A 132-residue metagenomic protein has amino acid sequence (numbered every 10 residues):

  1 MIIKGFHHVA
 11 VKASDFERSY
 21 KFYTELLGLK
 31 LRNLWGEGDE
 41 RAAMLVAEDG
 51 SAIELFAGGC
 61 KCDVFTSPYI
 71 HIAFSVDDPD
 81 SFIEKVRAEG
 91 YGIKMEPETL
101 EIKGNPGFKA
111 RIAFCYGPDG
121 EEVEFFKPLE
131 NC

Functional and structural regions predicted by a protein language model:
M1-E17, I70-F74, P128-C132: N-terminal beta-strand motif that seeds the catalytic metal site of vicinal oxygen chelate
I2, E89-C132: Vicinal oxygen chelate
A10-A52: Core segments of cupin and vicinal oxygen chelate
R41-A43, I70, F108-A113: Short beta-strand micro-motifs in enzyme catalytic cores
I53-F56, E124-F126: Conserved beta-strand in the GNAT
C62-V76: Helix-adjacent hinge/juxtasegments
D80-K85: Short amphipathic alpha-helices within nucleic acid-binding modules
